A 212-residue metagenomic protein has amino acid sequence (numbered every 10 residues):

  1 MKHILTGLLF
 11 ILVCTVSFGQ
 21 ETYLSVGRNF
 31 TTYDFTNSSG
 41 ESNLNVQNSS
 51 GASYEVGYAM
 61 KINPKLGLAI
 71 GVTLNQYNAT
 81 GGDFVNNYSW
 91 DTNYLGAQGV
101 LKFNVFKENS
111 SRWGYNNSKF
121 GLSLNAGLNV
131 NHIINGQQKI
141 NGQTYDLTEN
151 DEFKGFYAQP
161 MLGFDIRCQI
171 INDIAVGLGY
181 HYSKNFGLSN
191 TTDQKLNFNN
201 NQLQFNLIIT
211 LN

Functional and structural regions predicted by a protein language model:
I4-C14: Sec-dependent N-terminal signal peptides
G19-K61, I208-N212: Short glycine/proline- and aromatic-enriched beta-strand/turn motifs that initiate or cap beta-hairpins
Q20, N48-A52, S89-A97, F120 (+2 more regions): Residues that define the transmembrane beta-barrel architecture of outer-membrane proteins
T22, P64-L68, K107-S110, C168 (+1 more regions): Repeated loop/turn-to-beta-strand initiation elements of outer-membrane beta-barrel proteins
R28, A59-G142, N201-N212: Gram-negative (and chloroplast) outer-membrane scaffold detector with strong preference for beta-barrel transmembrane
D34-E41, T80-N86, I134-T144, S189-K195: Outer-membrane beta-barrel translocator domains and adjoining extracellular loop/strand segments of Gram-negative
E41-N45, N86-Y88, W113, E149-K154 (+1 more regions): Outer-membrane beta-barrel domain signature
Q76-G81, Y157-N212: Predominantly the C-terminal beta-signal and adjacent terminal strand-loop region of outer-membrane beta-barrel
